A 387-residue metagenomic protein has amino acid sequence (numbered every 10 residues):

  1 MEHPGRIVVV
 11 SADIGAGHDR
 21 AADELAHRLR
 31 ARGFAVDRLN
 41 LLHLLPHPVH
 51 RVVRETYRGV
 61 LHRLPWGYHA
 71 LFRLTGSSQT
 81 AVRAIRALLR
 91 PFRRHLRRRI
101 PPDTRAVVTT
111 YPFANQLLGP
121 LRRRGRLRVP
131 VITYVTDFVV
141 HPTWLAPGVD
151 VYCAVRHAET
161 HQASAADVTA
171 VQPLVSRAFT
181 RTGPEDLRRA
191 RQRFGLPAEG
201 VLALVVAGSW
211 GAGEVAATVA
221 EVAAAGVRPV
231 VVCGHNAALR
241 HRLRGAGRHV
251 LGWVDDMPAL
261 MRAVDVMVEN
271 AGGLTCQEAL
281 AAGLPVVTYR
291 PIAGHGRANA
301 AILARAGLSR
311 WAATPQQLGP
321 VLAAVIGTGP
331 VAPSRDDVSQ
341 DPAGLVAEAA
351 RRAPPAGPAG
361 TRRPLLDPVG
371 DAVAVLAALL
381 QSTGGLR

Functional and structural regions predicted by a protein language model:
P4-L45, T104-R105, T110, G119 (+1 more regions): Soluble, non-transmembrane catalytic domains of enzymes that act on hydrophobic metabolites at membranes
A21, S77-H161: Active-site and donor-binding regions of nucleotide-sugar-utilizing enzymes
E24-R99: Conserved N-terminal ligand/cofactor-binding loop architecture of enzyme catalytic domains
V151-V201, A207, G234-N236: A nucleotide-sugar donor-handling region in carbohydrate enzymes
E185-V264: Donor-nucleotide binding loops and adjacent catalytic segments primarily of GT-B fold Leloir glycosyltransferases
M257-A298: A donor-sugar binding/catalytic signature common to diverse glycosyltransferases and related nucleotide-sugar
A304-G307, A313-P330, R352: C-terminal "capping" alpha-helix adjacent to the active site of nucleotide-linked donor transferases in cell-envelope
G327-R387: C-terminal amphipathic helix plus adjacent low-complexity, charged tail appended to glycosyltransferase catalytic
